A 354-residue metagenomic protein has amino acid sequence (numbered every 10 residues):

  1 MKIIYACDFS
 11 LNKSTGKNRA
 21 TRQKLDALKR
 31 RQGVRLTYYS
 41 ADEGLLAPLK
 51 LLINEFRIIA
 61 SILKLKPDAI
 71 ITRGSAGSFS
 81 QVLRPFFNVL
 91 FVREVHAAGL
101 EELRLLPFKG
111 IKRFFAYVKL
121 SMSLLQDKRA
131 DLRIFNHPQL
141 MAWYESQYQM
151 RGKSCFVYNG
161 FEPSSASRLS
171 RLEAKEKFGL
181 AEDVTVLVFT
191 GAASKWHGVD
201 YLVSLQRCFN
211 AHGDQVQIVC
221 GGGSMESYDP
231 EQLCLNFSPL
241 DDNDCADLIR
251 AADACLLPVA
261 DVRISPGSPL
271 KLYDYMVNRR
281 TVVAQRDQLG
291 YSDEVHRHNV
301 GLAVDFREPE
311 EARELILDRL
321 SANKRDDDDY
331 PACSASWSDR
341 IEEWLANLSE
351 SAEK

Functional and structural regions predicted by a protein language model:
I4-A6, I134, L180-H197, V203-R207: Conserved donor-binding/catalytic core segment of Leloir-type glycosyltransferases
P48-I53, L90, E101-L125, A142 (+1 more regions): Nucleotide-sugar donor phosphate/pyrophosphate-binding loop at the beta->alpha transition of glycosyltransferases
F56-L63, F86, G99-L100, R113-I134 (+1 more regions): Membrane-proximal helix-turn-helix segments that form the acceptor-binding/catalytic region of lipid-linked
Q139, G160: Carbohydrate-associated surface elements
S167-L180: A short helix/loop element that forms part of the nucleotide-sugar donor recognition site in Leloir-type
H197, N243-R250, C255-D274, V283-D293: Nucleotide-sugar-dependent
G213, G222-I249: Nucleotide-activated donor-binding/catalytic signature segment of Leloir-type glycosyltransferases, i.e., the conserved
F306-E314, L320-A352: A charged, aromatic-enriched C-terminal amphipathic alpha-helix characteristic of glycosyltransferases across folds
